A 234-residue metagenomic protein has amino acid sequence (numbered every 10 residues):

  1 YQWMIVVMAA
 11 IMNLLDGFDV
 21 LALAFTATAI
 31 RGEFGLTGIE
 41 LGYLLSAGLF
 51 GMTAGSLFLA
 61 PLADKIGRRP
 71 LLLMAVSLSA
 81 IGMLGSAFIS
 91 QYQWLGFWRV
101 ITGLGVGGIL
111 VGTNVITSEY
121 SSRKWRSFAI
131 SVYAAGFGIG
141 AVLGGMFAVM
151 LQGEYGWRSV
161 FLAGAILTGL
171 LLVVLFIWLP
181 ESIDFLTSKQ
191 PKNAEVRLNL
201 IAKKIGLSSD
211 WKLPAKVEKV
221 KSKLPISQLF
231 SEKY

Functional and structural regions predicted by a protein language model:
Y1-Y234: Transmembrane-helix signature of 12-pass secondary carriers
